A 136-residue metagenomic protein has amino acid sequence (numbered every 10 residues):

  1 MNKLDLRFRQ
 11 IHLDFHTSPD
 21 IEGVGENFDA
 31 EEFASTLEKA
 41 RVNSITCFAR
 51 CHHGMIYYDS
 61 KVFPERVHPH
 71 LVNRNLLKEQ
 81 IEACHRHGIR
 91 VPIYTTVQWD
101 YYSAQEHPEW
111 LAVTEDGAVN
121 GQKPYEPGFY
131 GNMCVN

Functional and structural regions predicted by a protein language model:
R9-F28, Y58-N75, P124-N136: The substrate-binding groove and active-site-proximal loops of carbohydrate-active enzymes, especially glycoside
R9-L13, I45-C47, V91-T95: Hydrophobic faces of well-ordered beta-strands that scaffold small-molecule active sites in alpha/beta enzyme cores
D14-S18, R50-H52, T96-Q98: Active-site beta-loop-alpha junctions enriched in small/polar residues
D20-I21, H53-Y57, W99-Q105: Short catalytic/ligand-binding loop motif for oxyanion handling, primarily in non-cytosolic enzymes, centered on
F28-H53: Catalytic domains of carbohydrate-active enzymes, especially glycoside hydrolases
F33, C51-T95: Aromatic-lined substrate-binding rim segments of carbohydrate-active enzymes
T36, A40, Q80-H87, E126-N136: An active-site-proximal structural segment forming one wall of the substrate-binding cleft that immediately precedes
I93, V97-N136: Active-site-adjacent "subsite" loops/lids of carbohydrate-active enzymes
